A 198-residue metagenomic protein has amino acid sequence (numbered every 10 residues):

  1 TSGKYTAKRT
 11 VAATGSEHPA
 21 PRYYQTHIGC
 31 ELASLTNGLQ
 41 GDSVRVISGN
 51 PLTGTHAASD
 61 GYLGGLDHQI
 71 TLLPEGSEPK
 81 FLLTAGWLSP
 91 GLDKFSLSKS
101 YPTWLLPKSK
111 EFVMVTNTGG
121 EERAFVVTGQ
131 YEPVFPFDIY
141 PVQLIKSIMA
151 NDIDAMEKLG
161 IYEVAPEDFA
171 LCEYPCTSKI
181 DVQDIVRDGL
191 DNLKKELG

Functional and structural regions predicted by a protein language model:
T1-L52, H56-K99: Hydrophobic alpha-helical positions that pack around
T53-G198: Gly/Ser/Thr/Ala-enriched C-terminal appendages of enzymes
